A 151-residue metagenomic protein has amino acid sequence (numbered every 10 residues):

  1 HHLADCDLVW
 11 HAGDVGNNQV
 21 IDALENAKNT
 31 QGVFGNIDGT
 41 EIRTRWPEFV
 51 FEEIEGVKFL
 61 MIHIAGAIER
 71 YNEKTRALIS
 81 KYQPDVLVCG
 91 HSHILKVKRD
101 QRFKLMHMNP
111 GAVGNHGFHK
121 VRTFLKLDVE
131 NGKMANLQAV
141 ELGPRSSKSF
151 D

Functional and structural regions predicted by a protein language model:
H1-T30, D38-G56, K120-T123, S149-D151: N-terminal active-site segment of His-dependent metallophosphoesterases
V9, D14, L24, G35 (+4 more regions): Divalent metal-coordination and catalytic microenvironments
G16, A67, N115: Glycine-/small-residue-rich active-site loops that bind phosphorylated ligands and cofactors
A23-N26, I37-F103: Acidic, His/Gly-enriched loop-helix segments that form or flank divalent-metal centers in metallo-dependent hydrolases
Q31, R70-K133, L137: Conserved beta-sheet core of the metallophosphoesterase superfamily
I54, I64, P110-A112, V129 (+1 more regions): Active-site donor-binding loop signature of nucleotide-sugar glycosyltransferases
L137-S149: Short, solvent-exposed aromatic-acidic interface loops
